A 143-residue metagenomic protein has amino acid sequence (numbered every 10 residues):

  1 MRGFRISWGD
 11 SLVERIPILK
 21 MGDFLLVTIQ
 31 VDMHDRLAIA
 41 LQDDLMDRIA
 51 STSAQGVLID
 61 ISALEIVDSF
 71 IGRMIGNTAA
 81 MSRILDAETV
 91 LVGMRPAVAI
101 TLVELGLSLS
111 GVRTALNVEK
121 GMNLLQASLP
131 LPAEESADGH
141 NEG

Functional and structural regions predicted by a protein language model:
M1-S11, A127-G143: Intrinsically disordered or compositionally simple regulatory linkers and C-terminal tails in signal-transduction
E14-Q42: STAS-typified acidic loop motif
P17-K20, D47-S51: Short, conserved, surface-exposed binding loops centered on an aromatic residue
A38-D47, D86: Expand to "…catalyze enediolate/carbanion chemistry for C-C bond making/breaking, isomerization, decarboxylation
I49, T78, N123-L125: Catalytic cores of nucleotide-enabled group-transfer and carboxylate-activating enzymes in metabolic and assembly-line
T52-Q55, I59-S108: Amphipathic alpha-helical interaction surfaces in cytosolic regulatory modules
L102, E119-Q126: Two-component system phosphotransfer/interaction surface
G111-G121: Short acidic-hydrophobic, aromatic-tinged amphipathic segments that line or gate anion-handling sites
